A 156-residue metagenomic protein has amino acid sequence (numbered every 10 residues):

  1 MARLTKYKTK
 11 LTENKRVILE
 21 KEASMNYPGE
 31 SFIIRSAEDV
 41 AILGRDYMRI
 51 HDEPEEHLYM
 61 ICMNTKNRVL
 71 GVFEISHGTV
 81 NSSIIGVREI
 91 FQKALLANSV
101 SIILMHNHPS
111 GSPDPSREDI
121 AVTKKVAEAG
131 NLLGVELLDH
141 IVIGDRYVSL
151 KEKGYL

Functional and structural regions predicted by a protein language model:
M1-A23, N64-K66, S76, V80-L156: Active-site-proximal loop/helix of nucleotide/amide-processing enzymes and allied scaffolds
T9-R45: Flexible, polar/low-complexity N-terminal or interdomain linker segments that lie immediately upstream of folded
P28, P54, P113-P115: Proline-rich intrinsically disordered, low-complexity coils
E30-K93: Glycine-rich, small/polar surface segments that engage phosphate groups of diverse ligands
